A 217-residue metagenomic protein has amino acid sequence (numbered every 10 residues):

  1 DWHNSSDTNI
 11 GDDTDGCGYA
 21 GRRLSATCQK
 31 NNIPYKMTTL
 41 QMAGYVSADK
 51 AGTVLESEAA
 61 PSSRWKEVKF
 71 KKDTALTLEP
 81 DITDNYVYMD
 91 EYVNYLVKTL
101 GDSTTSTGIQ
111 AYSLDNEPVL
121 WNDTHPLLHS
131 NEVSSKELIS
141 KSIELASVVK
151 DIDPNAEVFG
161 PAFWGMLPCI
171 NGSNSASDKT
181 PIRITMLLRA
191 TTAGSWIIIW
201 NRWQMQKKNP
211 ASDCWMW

Functional and structural regions predicted by a protein language model:
D1-W217: N-terminal catalytic cores of secreted or lumenal carbohydrate-active enzymes
